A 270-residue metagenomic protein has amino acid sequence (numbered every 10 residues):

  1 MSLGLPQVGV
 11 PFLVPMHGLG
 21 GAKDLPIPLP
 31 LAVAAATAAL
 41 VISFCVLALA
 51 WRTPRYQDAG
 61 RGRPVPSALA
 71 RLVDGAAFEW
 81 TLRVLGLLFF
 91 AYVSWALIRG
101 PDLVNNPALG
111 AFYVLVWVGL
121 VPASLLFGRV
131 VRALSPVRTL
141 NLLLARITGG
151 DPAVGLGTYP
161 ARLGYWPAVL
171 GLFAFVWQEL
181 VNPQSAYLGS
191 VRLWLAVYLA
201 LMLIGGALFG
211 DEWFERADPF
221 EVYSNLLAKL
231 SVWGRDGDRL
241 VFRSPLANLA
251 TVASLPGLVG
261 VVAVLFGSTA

Functional and structural regions predicted by a protein language model:
S2-S244, N248, P256-G257: Transmembrane-helix bundle segments that line or gate the permeation/cavity pathway in multi-pass membrane proteins
V259-V262: Core alpha-helical transmembrane segments of integral membrane proteins
V264-A270: Membrane-embedded translocation segments of transport machinery
